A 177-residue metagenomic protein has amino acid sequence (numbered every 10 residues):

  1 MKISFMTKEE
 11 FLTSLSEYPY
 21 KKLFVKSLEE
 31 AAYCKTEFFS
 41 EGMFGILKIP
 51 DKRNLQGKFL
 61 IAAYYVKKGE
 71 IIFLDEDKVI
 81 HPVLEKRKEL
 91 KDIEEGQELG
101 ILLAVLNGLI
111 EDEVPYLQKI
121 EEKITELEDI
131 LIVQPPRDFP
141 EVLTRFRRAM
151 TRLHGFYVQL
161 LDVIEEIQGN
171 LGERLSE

Functional and structural regions predicted by a protein language model:
M1-I93, K123, Q159-L175: Helix-boundary and N-terminal cytosolic regulatory elements
D75, I93-Q97, Y116-K119, F156: A generic short alpha-helical patch detector that favors 3-5-residue windows in or near N-terminal regions
I93-L109, E113, L175-E177: Long, non-coiled-coil amphipathic alpha-helical linker/lever segments that couple catalytic cores to other domains
L106-I120, I124-L127, L143-F146, M150-L153 (+1 more regions): Amphipathic alpha-helical coiled-coil segments
G108, D112, Q134, N170: Residue-level signal for short amphipathic helical patches enriched in basic/charged and nearby hydrophobic residues
D129, V133-F139: Long, hydrophobic alpha-helical segments that serve as membrane-spanning/inserting helices
R137-E177: Membrane-associated alpha-helical segments
